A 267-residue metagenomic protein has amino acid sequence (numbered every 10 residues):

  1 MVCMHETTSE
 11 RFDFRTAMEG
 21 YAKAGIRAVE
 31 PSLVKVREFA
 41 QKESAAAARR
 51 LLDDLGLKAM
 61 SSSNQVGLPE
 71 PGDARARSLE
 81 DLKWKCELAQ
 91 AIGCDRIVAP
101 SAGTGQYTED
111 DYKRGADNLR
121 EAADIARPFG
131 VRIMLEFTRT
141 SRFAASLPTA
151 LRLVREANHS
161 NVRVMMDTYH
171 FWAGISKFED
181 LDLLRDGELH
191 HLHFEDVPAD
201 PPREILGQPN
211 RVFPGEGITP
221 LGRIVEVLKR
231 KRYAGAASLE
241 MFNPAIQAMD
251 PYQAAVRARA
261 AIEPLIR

Functional and structural regions predicted by a protein language model:
M1-D13, Y21, S32-V34, E38-A45 (+1 more regions): N-terminal-biased segments
M1-G25, G56, G93, A144-M166 (+1 more regions): Histidine-acidic metal/acid-base catalytic patches
T8-E10, L33-K35, Q65-L68, S101-G105 (+4 more regions): Active-site-proximal loop/turn and secondary-structure-junction residues that shape catalytic pockets, frequently
R15-T16, L51-L55, E70-V164, A173: Active-site acidic/histidine proton-transfer and metal-coordination neighborhood in alpha/beta enzyme cores
E30, S61-S63, V98, M134 (+2 more regions): Conserved beta-strand positions in the central sheet of alpha/beta enzyme cores
E30-L52, S101-Y107: Glycine-rich, proline-tolerant flexible connector loops at the mouths of alpha/beta enzymes
F39, Q65, A102, I205-N210: Vicinal oxygen chelate
A40-E43, P71-A76, T108-K113, I175-F178 (+2 more regions): Short, solvent-exposed loop/turn segments at secondary-structure boundaries
